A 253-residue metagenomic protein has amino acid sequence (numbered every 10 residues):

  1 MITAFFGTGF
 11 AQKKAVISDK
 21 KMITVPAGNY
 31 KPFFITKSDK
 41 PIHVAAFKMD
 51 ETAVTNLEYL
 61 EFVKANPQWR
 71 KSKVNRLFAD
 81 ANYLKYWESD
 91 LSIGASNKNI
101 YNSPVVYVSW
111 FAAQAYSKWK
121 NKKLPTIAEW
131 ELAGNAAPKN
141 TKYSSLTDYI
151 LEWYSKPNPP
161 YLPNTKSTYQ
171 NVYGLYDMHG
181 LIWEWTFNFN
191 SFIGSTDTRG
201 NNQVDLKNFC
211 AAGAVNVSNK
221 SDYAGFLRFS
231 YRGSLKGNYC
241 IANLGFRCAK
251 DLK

Functional and structural regions predicted by a protein language model:
M1-A128, N135, R232-K253: Extended beta-strand/loop cores of jelly-roll/beta-sandwich
L91-G233, G237, A242: Functional-site microenvironments in short loops/helix caps that host divalent-cation chemistry
